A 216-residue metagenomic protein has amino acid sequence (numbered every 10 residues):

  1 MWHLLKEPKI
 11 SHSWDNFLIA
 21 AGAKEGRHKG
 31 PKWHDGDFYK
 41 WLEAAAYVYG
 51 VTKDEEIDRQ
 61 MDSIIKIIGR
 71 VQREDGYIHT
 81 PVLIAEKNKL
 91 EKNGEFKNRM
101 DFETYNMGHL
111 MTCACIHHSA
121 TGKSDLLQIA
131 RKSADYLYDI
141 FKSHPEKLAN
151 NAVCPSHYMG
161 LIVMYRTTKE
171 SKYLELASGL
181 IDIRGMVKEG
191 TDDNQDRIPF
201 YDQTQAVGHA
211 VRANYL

Functional and structural regions predicted by a protein language model:
M1-L216: Glycan-recognition and catalytic cores of secretory/periplasmic carbohydrate-active enzymes
